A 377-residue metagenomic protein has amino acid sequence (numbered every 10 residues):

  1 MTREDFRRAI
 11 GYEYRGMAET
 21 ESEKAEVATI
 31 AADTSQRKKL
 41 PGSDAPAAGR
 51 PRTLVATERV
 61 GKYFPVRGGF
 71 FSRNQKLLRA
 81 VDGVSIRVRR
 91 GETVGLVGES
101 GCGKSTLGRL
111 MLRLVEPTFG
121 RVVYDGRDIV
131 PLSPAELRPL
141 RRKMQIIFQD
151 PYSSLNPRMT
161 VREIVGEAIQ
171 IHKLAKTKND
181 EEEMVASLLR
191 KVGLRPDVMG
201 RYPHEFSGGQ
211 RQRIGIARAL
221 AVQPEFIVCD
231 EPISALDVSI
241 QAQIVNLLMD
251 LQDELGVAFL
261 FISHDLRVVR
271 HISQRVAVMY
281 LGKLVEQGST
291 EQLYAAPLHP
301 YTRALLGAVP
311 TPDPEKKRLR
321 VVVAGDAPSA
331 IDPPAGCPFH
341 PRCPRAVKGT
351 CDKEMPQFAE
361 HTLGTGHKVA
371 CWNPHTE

Functional and structural regions predicted by a protein language model:
M1, V228, P232-R318: P-loop NTP-binding/switch modules centered on Walker-like glycine-rich loops
M1-D33, R37-T53, R67-S72, S289-E377: Charged, flexible cofactor/metal-binding loops and thiol motifs
L112: Helix-to-loop junction immediately C-terminal to a conserved catalytic motif
G120-D128, L140: Conserved ABC transporter NBD signature motif
D128, Q170, N179-D197, L306-G307: Conserved ABC ATPase "signature" region
Y202-F206, Q210: Conserved ABC ATPase signature
A221-E225: A short, proline-enriched helix->beta-strand linker immediately N-terminal to the Walker B motif in ABC-type P-loop
